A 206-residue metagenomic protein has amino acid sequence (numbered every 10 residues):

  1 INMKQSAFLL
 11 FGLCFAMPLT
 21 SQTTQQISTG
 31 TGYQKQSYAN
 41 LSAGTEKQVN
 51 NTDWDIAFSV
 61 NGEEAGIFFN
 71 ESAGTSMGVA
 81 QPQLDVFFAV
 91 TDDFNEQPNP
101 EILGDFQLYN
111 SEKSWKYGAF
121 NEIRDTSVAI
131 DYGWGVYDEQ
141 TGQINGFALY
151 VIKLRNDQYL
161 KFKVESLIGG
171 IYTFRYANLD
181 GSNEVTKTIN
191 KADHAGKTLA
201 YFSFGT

Functional and structural regions predicted by a protein language model:
I1-Q26: Bacterial Sec-dependent N-terminal signal peptides
Q22-T206: Surface-exposed, beta-sheet-biased, low-hydrophobicity segments with strongly acidic/polar composition
